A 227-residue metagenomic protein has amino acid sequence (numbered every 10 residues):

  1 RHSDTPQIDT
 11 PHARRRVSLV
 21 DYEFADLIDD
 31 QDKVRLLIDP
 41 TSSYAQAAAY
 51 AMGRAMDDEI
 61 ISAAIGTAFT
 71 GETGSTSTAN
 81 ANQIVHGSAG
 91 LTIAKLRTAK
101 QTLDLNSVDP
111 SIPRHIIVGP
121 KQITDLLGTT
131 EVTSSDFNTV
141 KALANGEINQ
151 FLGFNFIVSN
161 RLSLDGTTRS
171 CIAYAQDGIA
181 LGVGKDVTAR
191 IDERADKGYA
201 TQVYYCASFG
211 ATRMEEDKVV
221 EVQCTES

Functional and structural regions predicted by a protein language model:
S3-P6, T10-S18, R35, I84-L91 (+1 more regions): Sequence/fold signature of self-assembling virion shell proteins
P11-E72, D104-P120, F156, A189-R213: Long, contiguous amphipathic alpha-helices that act as assembly "spine/axial" helices in icosahedral shell and virion
D26-L27, T78, G182: Generic signal for short, ordered secondary-structure residues within or immediately flanking folded domains
I60-A64, A99, I123-L126, V222: Generic structural signal of hydrophobic/aromatic residues within well-ordered alpha-helices of folded domains
T70-A142: Extended, solvent-exposed, turn-rich assembly/linker loops in the middle of proteins
